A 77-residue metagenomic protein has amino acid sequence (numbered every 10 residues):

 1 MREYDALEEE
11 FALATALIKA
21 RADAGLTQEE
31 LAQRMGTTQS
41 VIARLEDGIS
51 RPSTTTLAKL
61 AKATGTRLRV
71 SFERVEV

Functional and structural regions predicted by a protein language model:
M1-T15, V77: N-terminal flexible/basic segments that precede or flank functional cores
T15-Q33: Short basic helix-loop element that most often maps to the first helix and adjoining turn of HTH DNA-binding modules
L17, Q28, Q39, T54-L57: Helix-turn-helix DNA-binding elements, focusing on the entry/boundary residues of the two helices that contact DNA
L26, T37, T66: Short glycine/serine/threonine/alanine-rich loop segments
L31-A32, I42, L60: Short alpha-helical "recognition helix" segments of helix-turn-helix
M35-R51: Recognition helix of helix-turn-helix/homeodomain-like DNA-binding domains that insert into the DNA major groove
I49, T64, V75-V77: The DNA-recognition helices of helix-turn-helix-type DNA-binding domains
T55-S71: DNA major-groove recognition helix of helix-turn-helix/homeodomain DNA-binding modules
